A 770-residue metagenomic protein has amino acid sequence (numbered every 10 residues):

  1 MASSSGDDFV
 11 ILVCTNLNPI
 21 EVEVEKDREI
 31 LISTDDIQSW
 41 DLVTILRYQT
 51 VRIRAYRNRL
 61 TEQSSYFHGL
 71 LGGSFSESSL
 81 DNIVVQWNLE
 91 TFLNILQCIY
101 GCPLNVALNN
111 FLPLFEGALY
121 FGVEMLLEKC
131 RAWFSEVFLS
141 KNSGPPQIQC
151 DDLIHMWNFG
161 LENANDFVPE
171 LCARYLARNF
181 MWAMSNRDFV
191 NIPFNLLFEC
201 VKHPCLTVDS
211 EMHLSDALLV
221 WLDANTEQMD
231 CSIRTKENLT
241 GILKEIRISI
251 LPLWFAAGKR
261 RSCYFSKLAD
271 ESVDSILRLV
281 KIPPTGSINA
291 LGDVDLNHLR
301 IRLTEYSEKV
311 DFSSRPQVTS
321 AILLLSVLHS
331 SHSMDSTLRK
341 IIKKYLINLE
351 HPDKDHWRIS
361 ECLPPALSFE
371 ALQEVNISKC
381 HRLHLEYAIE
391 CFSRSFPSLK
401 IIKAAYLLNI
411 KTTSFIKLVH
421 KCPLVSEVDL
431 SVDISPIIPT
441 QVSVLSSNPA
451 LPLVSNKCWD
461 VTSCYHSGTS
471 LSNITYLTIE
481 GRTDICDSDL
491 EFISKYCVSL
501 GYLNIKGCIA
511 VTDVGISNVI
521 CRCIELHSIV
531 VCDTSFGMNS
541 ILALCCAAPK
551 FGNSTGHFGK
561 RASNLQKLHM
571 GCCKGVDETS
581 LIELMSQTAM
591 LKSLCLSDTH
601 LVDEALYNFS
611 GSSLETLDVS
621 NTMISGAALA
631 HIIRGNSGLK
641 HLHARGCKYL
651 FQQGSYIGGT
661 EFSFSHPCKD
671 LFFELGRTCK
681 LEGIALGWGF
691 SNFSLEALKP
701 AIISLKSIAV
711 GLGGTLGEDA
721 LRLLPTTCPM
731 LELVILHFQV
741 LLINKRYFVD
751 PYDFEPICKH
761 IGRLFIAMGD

Functional and structural regions predicted by a protein language model:
M1-N58, E90, Q97-L108: N-terminal BTB/POZ boundary and linker segment
N18, I53, E77, L93 (+13 more regions): Alpha-helical scaffold in the C-terminal half of BTB/POZ domains and their immediate C-terminal extension
T61-L71: Short active-site loop/helix that positions an aromatic residue
L70-N82: Cytochrome P450 substrate-recognition site 1
I154-T207, M212, L219-N225, V432 (+1 more regions): Solenoidal tandem-repeat scaffolds enriched in leucines and small polar residues
V310, V375-S378, I402-A405, V425-L430 (+11 more regions): Conserved hydrophobic beta-strand positions in leucine-rich repeat
P316-L324, M334-D335, K343-S360, H381-Y387 (+15 more regions): Short, solvent-exposed loop/turn at the beta-strand->alpha-helix junction within individual leucine-rich repeat
I322-S331, L363-L367, I389-S395, F415-C422 (+11 more regions): A structural signal for leucine-rich repeat
